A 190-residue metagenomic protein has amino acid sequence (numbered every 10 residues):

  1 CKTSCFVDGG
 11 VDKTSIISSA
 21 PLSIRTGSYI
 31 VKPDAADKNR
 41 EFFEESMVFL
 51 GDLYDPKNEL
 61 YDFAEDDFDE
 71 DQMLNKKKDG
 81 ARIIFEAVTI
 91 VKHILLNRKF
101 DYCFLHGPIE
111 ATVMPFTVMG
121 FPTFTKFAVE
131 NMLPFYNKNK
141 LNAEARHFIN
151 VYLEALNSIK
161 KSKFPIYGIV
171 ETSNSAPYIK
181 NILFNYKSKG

Functional and structural regions predicted by a protein language model:
C1, K78-G190: Long, contiguous domain-sized segments
K2-D12: Two-metal-ion RNase H-like nuclease active-site motif
S4, S15-S19, S23, S28 (+5 more regions): Generic serine detector
D12-D62: Acidic, metal-ligating active-site segments
D55, Y61, M73-L74, L96: Conserved NAD+-utilizing ADP-ribose enzyme module
D62-D66, A128-V129: A broad, low-specificity signal for short, low-complexity segments enriched in glycine/proline and polar/charged
D66-K76: Conserved P-loop NTPase mechanochemical-coupling segment
